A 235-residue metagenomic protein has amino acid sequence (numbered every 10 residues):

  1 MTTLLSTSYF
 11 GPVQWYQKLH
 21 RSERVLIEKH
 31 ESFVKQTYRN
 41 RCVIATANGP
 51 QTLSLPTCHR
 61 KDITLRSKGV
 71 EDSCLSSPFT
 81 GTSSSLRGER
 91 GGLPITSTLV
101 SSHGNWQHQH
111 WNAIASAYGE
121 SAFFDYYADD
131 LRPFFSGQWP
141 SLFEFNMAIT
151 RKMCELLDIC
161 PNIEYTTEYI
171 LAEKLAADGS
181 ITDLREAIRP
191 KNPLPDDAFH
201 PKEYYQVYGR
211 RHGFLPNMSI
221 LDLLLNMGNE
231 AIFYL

Functional and structural regions predicted by a protein language model:
M1-L75, G91-L235: Residues lining hydrophobic/aromatic ligand-binding pockets adjacent to catalytic sites
R66, T82-S84: Serine/threonine-rich, low-complexity intrinsically disordered segments
S77-F79: Aromatic (phenylalanine/tyrosine) cluster motif
R87-E89: Glycine-biased, low-complexity coil/linker segments
